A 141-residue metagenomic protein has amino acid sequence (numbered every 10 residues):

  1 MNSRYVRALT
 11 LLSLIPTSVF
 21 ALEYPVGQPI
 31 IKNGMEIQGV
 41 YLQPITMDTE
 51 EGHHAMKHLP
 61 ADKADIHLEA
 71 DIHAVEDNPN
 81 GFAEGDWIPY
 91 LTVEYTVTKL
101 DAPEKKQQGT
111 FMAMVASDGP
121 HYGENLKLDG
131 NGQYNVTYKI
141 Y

Functional and structural regions predicted by a protein language model:
N2-L11: Sec-dependent signal peptide recognition, specifically the positively charged N-region followed immediately by
T17-A21: Sec/Tat signal peptide C-region and signal peptidase I cleavage site
L22-D62: Short, compositionally biased P/S/T/A/G/V-rich stretches that sit at domain boundaries
A64, F82-V93: Short coil-to-beta strand junction motifs in C2/discoidin
D65, Y90, N131-N135: Extracellular Ig-like/FN3 beta-sandwich strand-entry sites
L68-D86: Short amphipathic, basic-aromatic surface patches that mediate peripheral association with negatively charged
D101-T110: Surface-exposed loop/edge segments in extracytoplasmic proteins
T110-Y141: Short, solvent-exposed, Trp/other aromatic-anchored flexible loops in extracytoplasmic proteins
